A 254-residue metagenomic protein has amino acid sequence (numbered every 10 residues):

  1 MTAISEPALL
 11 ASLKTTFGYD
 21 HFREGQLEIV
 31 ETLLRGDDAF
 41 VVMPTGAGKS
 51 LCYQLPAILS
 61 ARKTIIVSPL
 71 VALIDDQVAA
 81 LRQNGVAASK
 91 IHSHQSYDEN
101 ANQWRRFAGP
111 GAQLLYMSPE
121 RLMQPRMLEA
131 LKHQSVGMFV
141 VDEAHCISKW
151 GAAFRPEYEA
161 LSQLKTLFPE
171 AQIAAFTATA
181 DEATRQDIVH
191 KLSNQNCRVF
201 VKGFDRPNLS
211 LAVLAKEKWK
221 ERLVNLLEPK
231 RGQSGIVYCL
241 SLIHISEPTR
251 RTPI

Functional and structural regions predicted by a protein language model:
M1-A11: Conserved ASCE P-loop NTPase core motifs with emphasis on AAA+ ATPases
A11, T15, E24, E28 (+5 more regions): Helicase motor core with emphasis on the C-terminal RecA-like subdomain
I65: ABC nucleotide-binding domain signature
A72: Conserved Rossmann-like nucleotide-cofactor binding loop
